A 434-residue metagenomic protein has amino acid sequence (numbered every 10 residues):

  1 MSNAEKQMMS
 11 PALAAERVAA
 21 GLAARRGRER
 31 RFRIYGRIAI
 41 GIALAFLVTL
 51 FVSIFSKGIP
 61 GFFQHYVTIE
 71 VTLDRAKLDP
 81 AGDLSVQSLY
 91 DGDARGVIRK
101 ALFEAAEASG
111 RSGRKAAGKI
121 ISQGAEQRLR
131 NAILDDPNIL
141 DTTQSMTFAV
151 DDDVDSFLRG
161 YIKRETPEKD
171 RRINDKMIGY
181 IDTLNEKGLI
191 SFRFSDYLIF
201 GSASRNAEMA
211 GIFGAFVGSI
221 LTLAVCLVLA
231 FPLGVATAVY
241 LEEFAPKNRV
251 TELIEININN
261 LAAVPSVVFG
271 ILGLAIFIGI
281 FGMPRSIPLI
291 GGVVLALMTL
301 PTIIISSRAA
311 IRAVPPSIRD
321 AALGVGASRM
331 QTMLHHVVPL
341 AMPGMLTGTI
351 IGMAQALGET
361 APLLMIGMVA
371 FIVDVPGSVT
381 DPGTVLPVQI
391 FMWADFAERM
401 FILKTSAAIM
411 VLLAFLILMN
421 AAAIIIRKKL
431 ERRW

Functional and structural regions predicted by a protein language model:
M1-Y35, G41, I54-M209: Membrane-topology segments of multi-pass transport proteins
R33, L233-G273, I305-S306, R433-W434: Cytoplasmic-entry segments and transmembrane alpha-helices of multi-pass inner-membrane transporters
F200-N206, I258-L295: Generic hydrophobic transmembrane alpha-helix motif, especially the helices
M209-C226, I278-T302: Loop-to-helix entry region at the N-terminal start of transmembrane alpha-helices in multi-pass membrane transporters
S306, P315, R329-G367: Transmembrane alpha-helices
R308, R312, T347-I350, F391-W434: C-terminal transmembrane helix and the adjacent membrane-cytosol boundary/short C-terminal tail of inner/organellar
A354-M400: Glycine-rich helix-loop "coupling/hinge" segments at transmembrane-helix boundaries in multipass transporters
